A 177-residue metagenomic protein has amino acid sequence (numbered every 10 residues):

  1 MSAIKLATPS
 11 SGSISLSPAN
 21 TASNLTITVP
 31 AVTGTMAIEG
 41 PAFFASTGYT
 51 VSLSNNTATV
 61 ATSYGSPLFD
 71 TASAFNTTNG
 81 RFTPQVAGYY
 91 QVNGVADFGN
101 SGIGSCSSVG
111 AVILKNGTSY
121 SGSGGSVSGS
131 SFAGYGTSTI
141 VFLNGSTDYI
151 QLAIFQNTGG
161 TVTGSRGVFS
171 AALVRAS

Functional and structural regions predicted by a protein language model:
M1-N55: Intrinsic low-complexity, repeat-rich intrinsically disordered segments enriched in small/flexible residues
I38-S177: Extracellular jelly-roll beta-sandwich "head" domains, especially the C-terminal globular C1q domain
